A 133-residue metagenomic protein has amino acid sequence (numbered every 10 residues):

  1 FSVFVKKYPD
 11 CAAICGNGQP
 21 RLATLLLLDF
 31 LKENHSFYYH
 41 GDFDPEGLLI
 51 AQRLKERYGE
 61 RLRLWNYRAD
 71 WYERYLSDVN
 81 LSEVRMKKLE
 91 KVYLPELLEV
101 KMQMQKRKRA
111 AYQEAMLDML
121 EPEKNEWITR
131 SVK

Functional and structural regions predicted by a protein language model:
F1-E33, E46, R63-W71: Acidic, glycine-rich catalytic loops of TOPRIM or P-loop NTPase phosphate-binding modules used across DNA replication
H35-D44: Acidic beta-strand-to-loop metal/phosphate-binding motif
S36-F37, G59, A69-Y72, R85-M86: Long, hydrophilic "mature protein body" segments
G47-I50, R74: Switch/connector loops and helix/strand junctions flanking conserved nucleotide-binding motifs in nucleotide-processing
I50-E56: Short, aromatic/basic amphipathic alpha-helical patches
R57-R63: Structural alpha-beta junctions
N66-S82: Short, flexible loop segments at boundaries between secondary-structure elements
V79-K133: Long, charged alpha-helical interface segments
